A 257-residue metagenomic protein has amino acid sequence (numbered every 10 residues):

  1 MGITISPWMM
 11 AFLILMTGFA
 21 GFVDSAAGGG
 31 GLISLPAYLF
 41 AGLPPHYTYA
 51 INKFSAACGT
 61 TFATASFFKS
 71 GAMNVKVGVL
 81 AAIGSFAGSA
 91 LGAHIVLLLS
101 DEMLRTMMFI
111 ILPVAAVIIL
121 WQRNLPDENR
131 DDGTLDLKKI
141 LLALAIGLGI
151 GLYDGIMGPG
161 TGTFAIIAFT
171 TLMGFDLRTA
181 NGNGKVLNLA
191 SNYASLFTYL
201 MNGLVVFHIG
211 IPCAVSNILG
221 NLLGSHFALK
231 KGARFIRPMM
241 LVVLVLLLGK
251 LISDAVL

Functional and structural regions predicted by a protein language model:
M1-P44, R130-N181: Selected transmembrane alpha-helices and immediately adjacent juxtamembrane segments of polytopic inner-membrane
M10, K53, M108-L112, A116 (+3 more regions): Residues within membrane-spanning alpha-helices of integral membrane proteins, especially the hydrophobic core/packing
I14, G18, F22, K53 (+9 more regions): Residue-level signature of the transmembrane alpha-helical core of multi-pass small-molecule transporters
F40, A93, L97, T106 (+4 more regions): Transmembrane helix-loop junction
H46-A50, N181-K185: Small-residue hotspots at the loop-to-helix junctions and early N-terminal turns of transmembrane alpha-helices
A50-M103, M107-I110, N192-V242: Selective hydrophobic functional segments
F62-A72, F109-L135, L248-L257: Transmembrane helix exit motif
G147-M157, S195-G203, G210, L247-L257: Hydrophobic alpha-helical transmembrane segments in multi-pass integral membrane proteins
